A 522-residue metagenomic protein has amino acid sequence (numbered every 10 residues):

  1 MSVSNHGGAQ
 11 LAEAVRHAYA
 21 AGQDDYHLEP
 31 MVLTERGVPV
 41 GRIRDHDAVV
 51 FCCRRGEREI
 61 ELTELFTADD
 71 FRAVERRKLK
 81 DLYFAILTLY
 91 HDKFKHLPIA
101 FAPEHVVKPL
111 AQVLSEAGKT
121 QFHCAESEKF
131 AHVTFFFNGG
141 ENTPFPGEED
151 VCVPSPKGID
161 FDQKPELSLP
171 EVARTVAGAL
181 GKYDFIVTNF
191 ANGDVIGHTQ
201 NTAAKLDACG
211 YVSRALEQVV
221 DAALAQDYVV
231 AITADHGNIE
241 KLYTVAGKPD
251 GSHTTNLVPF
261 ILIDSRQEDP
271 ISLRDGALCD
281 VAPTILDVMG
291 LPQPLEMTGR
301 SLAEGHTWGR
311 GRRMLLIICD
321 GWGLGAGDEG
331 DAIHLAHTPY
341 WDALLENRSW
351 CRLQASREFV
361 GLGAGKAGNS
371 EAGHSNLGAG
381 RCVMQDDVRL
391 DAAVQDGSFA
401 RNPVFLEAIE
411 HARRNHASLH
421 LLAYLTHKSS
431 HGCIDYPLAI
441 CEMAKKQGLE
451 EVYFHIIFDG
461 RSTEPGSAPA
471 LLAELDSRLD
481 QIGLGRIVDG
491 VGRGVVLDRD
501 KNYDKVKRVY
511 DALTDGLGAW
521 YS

Functional and structural regions predicted by a protein language model:
M1-S522: Feature captures the catalytic ectodomains and active-site-proximal regions of enzymes that hydrolyze or transfer
